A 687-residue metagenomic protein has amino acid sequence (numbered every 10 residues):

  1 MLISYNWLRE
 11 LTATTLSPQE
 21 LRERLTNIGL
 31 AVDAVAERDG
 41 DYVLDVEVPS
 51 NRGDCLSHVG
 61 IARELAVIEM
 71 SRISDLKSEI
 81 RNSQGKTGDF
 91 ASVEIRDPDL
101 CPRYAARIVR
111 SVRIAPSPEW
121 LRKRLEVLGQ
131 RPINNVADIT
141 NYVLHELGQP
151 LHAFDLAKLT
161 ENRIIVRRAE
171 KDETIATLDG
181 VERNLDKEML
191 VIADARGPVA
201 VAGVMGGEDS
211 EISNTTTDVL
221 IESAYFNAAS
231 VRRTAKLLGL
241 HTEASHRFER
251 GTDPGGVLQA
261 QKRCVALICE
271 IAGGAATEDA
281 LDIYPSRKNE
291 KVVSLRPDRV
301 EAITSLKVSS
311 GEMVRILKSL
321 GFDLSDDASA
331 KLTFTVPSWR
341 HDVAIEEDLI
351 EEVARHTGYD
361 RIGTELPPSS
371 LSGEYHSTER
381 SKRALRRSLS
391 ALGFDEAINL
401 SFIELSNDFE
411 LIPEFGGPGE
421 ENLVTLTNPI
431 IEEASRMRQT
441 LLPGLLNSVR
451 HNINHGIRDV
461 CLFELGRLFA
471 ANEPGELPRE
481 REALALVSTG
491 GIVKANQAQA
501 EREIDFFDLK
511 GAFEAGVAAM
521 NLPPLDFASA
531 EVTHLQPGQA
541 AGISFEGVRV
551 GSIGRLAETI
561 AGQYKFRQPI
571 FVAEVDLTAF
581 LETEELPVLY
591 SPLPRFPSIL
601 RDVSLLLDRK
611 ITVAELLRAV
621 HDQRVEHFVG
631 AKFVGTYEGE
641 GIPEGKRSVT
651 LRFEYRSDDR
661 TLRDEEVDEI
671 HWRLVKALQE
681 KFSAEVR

Functional and structural regions predicted by a protein language model:
M1-T378, R383: RNA/tRNA-interacting regions in translation and RNA-turnover enzymes
L2-Y5, Q19-E23, S319-S325, D342 (+6 more regions): A carboxyl-terminal module marker
L11, E47-P49, T335-P337, V487-T489 (+2 more regions): Short hydrophobic/aromatic beta-strand micro-patches that form the beta-sheet surface supporting nucleotide- or nucleic
N27, G60, E64, V293-V460 (+3 more regions): Extended, well-folded interaction surfaces typified by the phenylalanyl-tRNA synthetase beta subunit core
R81, G88-D89, A193-R232, K262 (+8 more regions): Conserved alpha/beta core surface patches that mediate binding of polyanionic ligands
S92-E94, I175-D179, D186, A202-D209 (+11 more regions): Glycine-rich, charged/polar anion/phosphate-binding loops that engage phosphate groups from diverse ligands
R110, E126-P132, H246-D253, I430-A434 (+4 more regions): Short histidine-centered catalytic/ligand-binding loop motif
